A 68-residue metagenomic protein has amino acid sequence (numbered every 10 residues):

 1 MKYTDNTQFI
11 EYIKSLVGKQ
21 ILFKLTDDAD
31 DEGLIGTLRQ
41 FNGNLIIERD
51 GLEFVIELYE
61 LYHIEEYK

Functional and structural regions predicted by a protein language model:
M1-E32, F41-N42, I46, D50-K68: Short glycine-rich, low-complexity segments
G36-L38: Conserved glycine-centered beta-strand/turn positions repeated across beta-sheet architectures
